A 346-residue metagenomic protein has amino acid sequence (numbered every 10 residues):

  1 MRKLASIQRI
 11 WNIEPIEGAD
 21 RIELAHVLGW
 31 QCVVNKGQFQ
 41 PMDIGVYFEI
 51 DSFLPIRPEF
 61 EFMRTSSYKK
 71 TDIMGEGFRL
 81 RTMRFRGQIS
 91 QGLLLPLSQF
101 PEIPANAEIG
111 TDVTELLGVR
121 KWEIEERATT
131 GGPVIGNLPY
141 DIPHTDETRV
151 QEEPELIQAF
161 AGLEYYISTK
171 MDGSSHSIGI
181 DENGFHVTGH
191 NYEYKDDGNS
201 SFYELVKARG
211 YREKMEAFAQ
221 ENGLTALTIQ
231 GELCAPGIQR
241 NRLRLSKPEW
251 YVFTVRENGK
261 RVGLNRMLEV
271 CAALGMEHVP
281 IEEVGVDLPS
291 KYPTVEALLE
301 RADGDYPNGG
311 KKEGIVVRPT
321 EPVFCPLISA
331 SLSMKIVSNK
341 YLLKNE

Functional and structural regions predicted by a protein language model:
M1-E346: Core nucleotide-handling region used for phosphoryl-transfer chemistry
